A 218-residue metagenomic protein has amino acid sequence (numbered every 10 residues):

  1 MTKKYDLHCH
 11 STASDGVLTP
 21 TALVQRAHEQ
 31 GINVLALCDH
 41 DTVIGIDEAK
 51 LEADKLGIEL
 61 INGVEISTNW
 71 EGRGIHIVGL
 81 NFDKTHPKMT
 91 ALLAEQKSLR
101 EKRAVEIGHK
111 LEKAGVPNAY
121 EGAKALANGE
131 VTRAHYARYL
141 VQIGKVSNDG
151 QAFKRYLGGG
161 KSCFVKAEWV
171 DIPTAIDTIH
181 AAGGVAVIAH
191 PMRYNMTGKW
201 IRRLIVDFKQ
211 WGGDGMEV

Functional and structural regions predicted by a protein language model:
M1-R73, L157-G158, D171, D177-V218: An N-terminally biased module of ancient metal coordination in phosphate/nucleic-acid-related enzymes
G63-I66, E121-A127: Short, glycine/charge-rich beta-strand/loop segments that flank catalytic centers and engage negatively charged groups
V64, N81-D83, G115: Generic hydrophobic/packing signal
N69-E101, A119, R138-K161: Active-site gating loops and adjacent loop-to-helix segments of metal-dependent hydrolytic enzymes
L92-R103, K124-T132: Short, well-structured alpha-helical patches and their helix-loop capping segments that border functional surfaces
S98-A123: Conserved phosphoryl-transfer catalytic core
A127-P191: Conserved acidic, metal-coordinating active-site core of Asp-based, Mg2+-dependent phosphoryl-transfer enzymes
